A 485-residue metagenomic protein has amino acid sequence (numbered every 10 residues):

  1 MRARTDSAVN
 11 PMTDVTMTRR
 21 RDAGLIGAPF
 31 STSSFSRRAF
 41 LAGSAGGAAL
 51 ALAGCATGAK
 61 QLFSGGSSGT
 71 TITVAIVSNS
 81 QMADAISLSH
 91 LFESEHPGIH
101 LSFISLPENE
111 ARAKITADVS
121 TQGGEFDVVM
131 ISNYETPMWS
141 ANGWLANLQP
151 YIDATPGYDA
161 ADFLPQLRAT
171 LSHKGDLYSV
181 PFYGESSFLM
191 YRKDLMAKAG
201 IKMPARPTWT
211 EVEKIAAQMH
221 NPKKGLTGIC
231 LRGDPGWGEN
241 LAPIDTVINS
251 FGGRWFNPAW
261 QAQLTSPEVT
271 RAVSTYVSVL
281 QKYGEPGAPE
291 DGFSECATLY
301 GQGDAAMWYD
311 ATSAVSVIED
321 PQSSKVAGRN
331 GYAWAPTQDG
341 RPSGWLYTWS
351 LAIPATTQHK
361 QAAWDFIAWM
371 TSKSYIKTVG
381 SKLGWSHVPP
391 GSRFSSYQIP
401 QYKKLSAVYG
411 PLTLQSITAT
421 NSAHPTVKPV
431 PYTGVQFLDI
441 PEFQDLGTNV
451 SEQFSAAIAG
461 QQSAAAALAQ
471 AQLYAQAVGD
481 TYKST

Functional and structural regions predicted by a protein language model:
M1-F35, S44-A53: N-terminal secretory signal peptides
R2, A197, N421-T485: Conserved C-terminal helix/tail region of periplasmic/extracytoplasmic solute-binding proteins
L91-F163, S172, A197-G200, L299-W308 (+1 more regions): Extracytoplasmic "Venus flytrap"/periplasmic binding protein-like
E125-D127, G157-L195, T227, G331-P336 (+2 more regions): A structural signal for short loop-to-beta-strand junctions that line the ligand-binding cleft of periplasmic/secreted
N133-S186, N240-P243, A327-A333, L414-I417 (+1 more regions): Hinge/lid segment of periplasmic solute-binding proteins
Q149-F163, A205, G233-G236, F251-R271 (+5 more regions): Short, solvent-exposed loop/beta-turn-alpha elements that line the ligand-binding surface or hinge of extracytoplasmic
I215-Q218, P258-E290, G331-A335: Glycine-centered hinge/linker elements that transmit conformational signals in sensory and ligand-binding systems
S313-V326, D339-T448: C-terminal lobe and pocket-closing loops of periplasmic/extracytoplasmic Venus-flytrap solute-binding proteins
